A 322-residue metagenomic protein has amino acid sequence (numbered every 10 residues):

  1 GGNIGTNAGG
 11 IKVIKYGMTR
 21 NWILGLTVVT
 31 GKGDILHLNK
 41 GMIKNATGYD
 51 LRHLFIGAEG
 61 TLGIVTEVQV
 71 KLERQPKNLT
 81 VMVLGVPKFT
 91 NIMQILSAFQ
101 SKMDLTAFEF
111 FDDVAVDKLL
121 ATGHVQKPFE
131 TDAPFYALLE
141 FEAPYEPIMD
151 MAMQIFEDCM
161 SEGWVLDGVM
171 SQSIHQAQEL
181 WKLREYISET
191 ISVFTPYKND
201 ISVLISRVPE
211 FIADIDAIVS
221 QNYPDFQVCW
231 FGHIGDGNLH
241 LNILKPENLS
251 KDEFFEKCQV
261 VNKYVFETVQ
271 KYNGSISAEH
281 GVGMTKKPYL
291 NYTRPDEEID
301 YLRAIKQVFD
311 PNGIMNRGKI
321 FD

Functional and structural regions predicted by a protein language model:
G1-E109: FAD-binding subdomain of flavoenzyme oxidoreductases
L24-K44, P209-A213, N248-V260, K287-T293: A short, flexible low-complexity segment enriched in Lys/Arg and Gly/Pro that occurs in N-terminal basic tails
D34, K287-D322: Activity-critical C-terminal alpha-helical subdomain
I35-I56, S220-Q221, Q259-N273, R303: Short, hydrophobic/aliphatic alpha-helical segments
G60, L241, D310: Conserved, mostly hydrophobic/aromatic
V70, R74, T80-Y264, T268 (+1 more regions): C-terminal substrate-recognition/cap domain of FAD-linked oxidoreductases
V114, I234-G237, I276-P288: Small/polar glycine-rich anion-binding or flexible loop at a beta-alpha turn
Q270-V282, P311-M315: Alpha-helix capping/hinge segments and adjacent helical runs
